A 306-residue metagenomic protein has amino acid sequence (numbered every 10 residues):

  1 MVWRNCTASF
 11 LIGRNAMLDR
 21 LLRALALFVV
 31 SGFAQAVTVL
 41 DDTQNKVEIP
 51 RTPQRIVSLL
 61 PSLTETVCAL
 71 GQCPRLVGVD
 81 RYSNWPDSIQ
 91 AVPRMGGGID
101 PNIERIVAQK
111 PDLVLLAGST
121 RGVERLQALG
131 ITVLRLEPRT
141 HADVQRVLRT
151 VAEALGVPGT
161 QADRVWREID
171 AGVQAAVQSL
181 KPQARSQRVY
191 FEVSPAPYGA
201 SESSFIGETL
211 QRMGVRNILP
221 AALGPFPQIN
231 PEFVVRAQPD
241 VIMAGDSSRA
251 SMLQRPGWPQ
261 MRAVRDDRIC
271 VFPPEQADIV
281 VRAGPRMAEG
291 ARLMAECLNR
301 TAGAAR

Functional and structural regions predicted by a protein language model:
N5, L18-L27: Sec-dependent signal peptide recognition, specifically the positively charged N-region followed immediately by
V29-A34: N-terminal signal peptide c-region/cleavage motif recognized by signal peptidases
V37, K46, L113, R121-Y198 (+2 more regions): Extracytoplasmic substrate-binding proteins
L40-Q44, M95-E104, A222-P231: Short helix-initiation/N-cap motifs at beta->coil->alpha
Q54-Q109, L113-S119, I218: A short, structured surface patch at a secondary-structure boundary
L60, G118-S119, V193-P195, A222 (+3 more regions): Short secondary-structure boundary segments
Y82-W85, G199-F226: Alpha-helical, coiled-coil/dimerization segments enriched in small aliphatic residues
I103-P111, L129, Q228-Q238: Short helices/loops that flank or line small-molecule/ion binding pockets
